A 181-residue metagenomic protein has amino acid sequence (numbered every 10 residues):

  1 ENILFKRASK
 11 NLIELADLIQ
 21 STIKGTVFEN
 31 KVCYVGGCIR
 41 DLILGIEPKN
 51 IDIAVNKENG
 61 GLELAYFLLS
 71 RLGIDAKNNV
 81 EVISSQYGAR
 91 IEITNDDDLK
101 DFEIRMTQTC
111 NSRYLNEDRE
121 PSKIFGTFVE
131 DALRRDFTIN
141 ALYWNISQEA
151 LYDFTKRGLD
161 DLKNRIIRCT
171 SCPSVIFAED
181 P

Functional and structural regions predicted by a protein language model:
E1-P181: Catalytic cores of the polymerase beta-like nucleotidyltransferase superfamily and closely associated nucleotide
